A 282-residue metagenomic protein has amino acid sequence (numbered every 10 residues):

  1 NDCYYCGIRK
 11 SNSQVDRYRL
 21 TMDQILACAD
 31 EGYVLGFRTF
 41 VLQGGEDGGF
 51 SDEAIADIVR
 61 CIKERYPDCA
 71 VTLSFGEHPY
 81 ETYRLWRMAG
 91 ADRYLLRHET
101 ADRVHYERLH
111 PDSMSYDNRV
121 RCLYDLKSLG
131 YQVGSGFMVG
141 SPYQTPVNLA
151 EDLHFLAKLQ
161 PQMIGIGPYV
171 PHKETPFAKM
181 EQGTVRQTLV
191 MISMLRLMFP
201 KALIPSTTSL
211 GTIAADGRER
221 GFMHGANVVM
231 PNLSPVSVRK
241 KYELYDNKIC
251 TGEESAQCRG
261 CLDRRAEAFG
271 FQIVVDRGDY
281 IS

Functional and structural regions predicted by a protein language model:
N1-K10: Local cysteine-cluster metal-coordination motifs and their immediate loop/turn environment, predominantly Fe-S cluster
C3, L42, L96, L126 (+3 more regions): Conserved, mostly hydrophobic/aromatic
K10-I25, G32-E53, I58-V59, K63-L123 (+2 more regions): Core AdoMet radical
A29, A56-R60, Y83, V120-L123 (+5 more regions): Generic structural signal for well-ordered alpha-helices, preferentially at hydrophobic/aromatic core positions
Y33, A157-S282: Auxiliary Fe-S-binding modules of radical SAM enzymes
E46-S51, D112, G140-T145, F177 (+2 more regions): Short, small-residue-enriched loops and turns at beta-alpha junctions that line or gate enzyme active sites
P79-M88, P142-L156, G211-H224: Catalytic cores of alpha/beta
Q132, V147-N148, L203: Conserved mixed alpha/beta catalytic, RNA-binding, or beta-rich assembly cores of soluble enzyme, regulatory
